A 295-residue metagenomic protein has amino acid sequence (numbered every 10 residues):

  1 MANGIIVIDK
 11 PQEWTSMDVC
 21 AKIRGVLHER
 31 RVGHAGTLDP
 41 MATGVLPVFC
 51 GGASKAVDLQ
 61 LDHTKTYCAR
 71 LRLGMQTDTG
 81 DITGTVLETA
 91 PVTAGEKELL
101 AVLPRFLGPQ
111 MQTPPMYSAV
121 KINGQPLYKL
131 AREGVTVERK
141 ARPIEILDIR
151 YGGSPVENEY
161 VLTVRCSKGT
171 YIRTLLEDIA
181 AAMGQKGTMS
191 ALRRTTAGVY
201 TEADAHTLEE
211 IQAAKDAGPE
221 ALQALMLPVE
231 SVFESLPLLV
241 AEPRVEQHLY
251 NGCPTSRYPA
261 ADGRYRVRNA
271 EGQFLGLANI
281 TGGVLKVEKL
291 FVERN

Functional and structural regions predicted by a protein language model:
M1-D9, E13, M17-H34, L38 (+4 more regions): Accessory RNA 3′-end/elbow-binding domains used by RNA modification enzymes
M1-S167, T174-H206: Catalytic cores of RNA-modifying enzymes
